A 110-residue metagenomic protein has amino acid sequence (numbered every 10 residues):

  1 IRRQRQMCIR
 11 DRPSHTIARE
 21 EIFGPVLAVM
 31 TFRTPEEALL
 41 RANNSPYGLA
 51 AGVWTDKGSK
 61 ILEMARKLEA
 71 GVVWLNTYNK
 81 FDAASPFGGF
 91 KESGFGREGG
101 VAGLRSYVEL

Functional and structural regions predicted by a protein language model:
I1-D11: Single conserved hydrophobic/aromatic residue that forms the stacking wall/gate of nucleotide- or nucleobase-binding
R10-L110: Conserved C-terminal structural/oligomerization subdomain of aldehyde/semialdehyde dehydrogenase
